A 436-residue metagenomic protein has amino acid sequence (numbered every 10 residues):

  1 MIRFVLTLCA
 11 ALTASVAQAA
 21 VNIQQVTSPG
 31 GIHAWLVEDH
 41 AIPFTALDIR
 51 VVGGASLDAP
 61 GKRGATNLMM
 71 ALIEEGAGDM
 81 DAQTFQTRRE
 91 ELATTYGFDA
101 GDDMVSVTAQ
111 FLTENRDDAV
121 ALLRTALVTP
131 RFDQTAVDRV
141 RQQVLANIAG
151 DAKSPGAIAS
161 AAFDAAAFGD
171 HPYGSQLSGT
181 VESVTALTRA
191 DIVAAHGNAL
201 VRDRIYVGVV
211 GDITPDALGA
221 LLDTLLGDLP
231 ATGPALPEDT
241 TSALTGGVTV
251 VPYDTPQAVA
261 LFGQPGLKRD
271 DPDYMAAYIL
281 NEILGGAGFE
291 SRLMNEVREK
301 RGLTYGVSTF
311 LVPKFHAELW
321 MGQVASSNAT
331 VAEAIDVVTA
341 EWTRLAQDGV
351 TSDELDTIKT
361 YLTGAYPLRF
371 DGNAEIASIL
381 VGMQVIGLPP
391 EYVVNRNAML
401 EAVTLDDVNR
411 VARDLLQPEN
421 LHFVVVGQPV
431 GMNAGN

Functional and structural regions predicted by a protein language model:
V5-S15: Bacterial N-terminal signal peptides
A17-A19: Boundary at the C-terminal end of the N-terminal hydrophobic targeting segment
V21-I23, D48-T113, K153, G288-L303: M16/MPP (pitrilysin/insulinase) zinc-metallopeptidase core fold and M16-derived inactive scaffolds
V21-R50: Mature N-terminal segment immediately following signal peptide/propeptide cleavage in secreted/periplasmic
D39, D48-R50, P234-E290: His/Glu-based metal-binding/catalytic segments typifying zinc-dependent metallopeptidases
H40-I42, G53-L57, D79, T113-R116 (+7 more regions): Solvent-exposed loop/turn segments at secondary-structure junctions within structured extracellular/periplasmic domains
T84-G233, V250, K300-R301, G306-N436: Charge-rich, well-structured scaffold segments of protease-associated domains
